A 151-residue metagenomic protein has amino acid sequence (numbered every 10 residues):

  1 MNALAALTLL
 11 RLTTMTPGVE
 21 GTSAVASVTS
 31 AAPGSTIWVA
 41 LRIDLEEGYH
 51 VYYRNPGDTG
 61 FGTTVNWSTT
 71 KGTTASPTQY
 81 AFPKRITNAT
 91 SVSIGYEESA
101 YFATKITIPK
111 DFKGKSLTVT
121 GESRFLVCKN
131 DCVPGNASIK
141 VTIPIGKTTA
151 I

Functional and structural regions predicted by a protein language model:
M1-L9: Sec-dependent signal peptide recognition, specifically the positively charged N-region followed immediately by
L9-I151: Extracellular/lumen-exposed scaffold segments
